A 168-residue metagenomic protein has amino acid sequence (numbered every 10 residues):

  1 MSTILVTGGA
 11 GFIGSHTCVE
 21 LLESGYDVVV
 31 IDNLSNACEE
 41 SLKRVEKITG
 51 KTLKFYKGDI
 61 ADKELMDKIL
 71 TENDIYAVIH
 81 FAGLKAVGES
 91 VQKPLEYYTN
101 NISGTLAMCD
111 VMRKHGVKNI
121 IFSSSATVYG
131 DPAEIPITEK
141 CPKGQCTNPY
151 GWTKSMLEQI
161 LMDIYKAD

Functional and structural regions predicted by a protein language model:
M1-D168: N-terminal Rossmann-like NAD(P)+-binding domain of SDR-like oxidoreductases, especially those catalyzing
